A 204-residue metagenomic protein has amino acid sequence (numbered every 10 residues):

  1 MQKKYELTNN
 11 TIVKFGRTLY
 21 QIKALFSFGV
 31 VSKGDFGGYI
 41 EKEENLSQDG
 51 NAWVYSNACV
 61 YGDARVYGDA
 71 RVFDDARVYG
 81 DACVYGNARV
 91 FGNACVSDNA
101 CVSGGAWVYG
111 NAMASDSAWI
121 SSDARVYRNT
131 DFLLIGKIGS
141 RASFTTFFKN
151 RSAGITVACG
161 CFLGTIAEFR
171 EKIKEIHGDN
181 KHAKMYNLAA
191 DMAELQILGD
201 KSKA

Functional and structural regions predicted by a protein language model:
M1, Y127-A204: Intrinsically disordered, low-complexity terminal regions
M1-Y67, R71, S202-K203: Extended, small-residue-rich solenoid/repeat segments and analogous flexible loops that form exposed scaffolds
Q2, R17, L25, F36 (+11 more regions): Generic intrinsically disordered, low-complexity segments enriched for polar/acidic and small residues
K14, K33, C101, M113 (+4 more regions): Generic detection of intrinsically disordered/low-complexity segments and helix-coil linkers/edges
K14, S27, S32-F36, E43 (+13 more regions): Intrinsically disordered, low-complexity segments enriched in small/polar residues
A24, F73, M113-A114, C159 (+2 more regions): Functionally constrained cores in energy, signaling, and assembly domains
K33-F36, W53-V54, V96-D98, V102 (+7 more regions): General "foldedness" signal
G50-N129: A detector of tandem-repeat and repeat-rich interaction/domain scaffolds
